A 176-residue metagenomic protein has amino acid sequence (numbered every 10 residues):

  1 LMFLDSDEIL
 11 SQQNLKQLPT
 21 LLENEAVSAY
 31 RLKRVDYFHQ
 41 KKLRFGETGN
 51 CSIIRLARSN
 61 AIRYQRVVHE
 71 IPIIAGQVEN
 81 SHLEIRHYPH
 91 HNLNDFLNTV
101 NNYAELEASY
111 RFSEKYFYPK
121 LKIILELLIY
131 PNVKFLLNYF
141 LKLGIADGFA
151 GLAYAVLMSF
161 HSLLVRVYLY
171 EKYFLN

Functional and structural regions predicted by a protein language model:
M2, S11-L175: Catalytic-site signature of metal-activated, phosphate-bearing donor transferases, centered on the GT-A/GT-A-like
L4-S6: Catalytic metal- and UDP-sugar-binding loop of GT-A-like glycosyltransferases, i.e., residues flanking the conserved
